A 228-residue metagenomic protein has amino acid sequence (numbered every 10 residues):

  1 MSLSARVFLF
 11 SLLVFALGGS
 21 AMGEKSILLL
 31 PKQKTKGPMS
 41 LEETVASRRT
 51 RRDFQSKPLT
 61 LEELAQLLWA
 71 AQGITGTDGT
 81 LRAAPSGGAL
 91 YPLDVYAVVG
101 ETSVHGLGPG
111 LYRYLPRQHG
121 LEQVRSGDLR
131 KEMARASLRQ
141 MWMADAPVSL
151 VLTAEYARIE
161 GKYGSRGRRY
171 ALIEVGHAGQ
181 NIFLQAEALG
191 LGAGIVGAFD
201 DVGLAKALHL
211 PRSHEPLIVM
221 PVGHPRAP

Functional and structural regions predicted by a protein language model:
M1, F8-L9: N-terminal export leaders
L9-G18: Bacterial N-terminal signal peptides
A21-A146: N-terminal amphipathic, basic helical "cap/leader" segment at the start of enzyme domains
K32-K34, S137, E215-P228: C-terminal helix-cap and adjacent tail motif
R48, L67, V95, V148-L152 (+2 more regions): Small-aliphatic-rich amphipathic alpha-helix that forms the alpha element of a beta-alpha
Q72, G100-T102, P116-R117, T153-A157 (+2 more regions): Solvent-exposed coil/turn segments that connect beta secondary-structure elements in extracytoplasmic/periplasmic
L111-R113, S149-V151, V219: Conserved hydrophobic/aromatic beta-strand scaffold that supports enzyme active sites
L204-V219: Short, electropositive alpha-helical surface patch
